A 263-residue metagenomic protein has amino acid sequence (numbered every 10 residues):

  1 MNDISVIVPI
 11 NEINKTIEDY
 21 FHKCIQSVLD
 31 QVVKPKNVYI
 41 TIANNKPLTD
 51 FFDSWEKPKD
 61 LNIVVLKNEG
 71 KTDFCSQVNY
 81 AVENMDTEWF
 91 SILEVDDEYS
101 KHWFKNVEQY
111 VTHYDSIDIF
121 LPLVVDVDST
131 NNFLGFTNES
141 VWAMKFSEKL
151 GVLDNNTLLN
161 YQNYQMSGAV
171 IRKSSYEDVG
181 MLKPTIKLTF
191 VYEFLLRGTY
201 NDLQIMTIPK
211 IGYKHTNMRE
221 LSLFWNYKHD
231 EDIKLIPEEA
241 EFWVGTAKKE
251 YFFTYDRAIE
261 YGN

Functional and structural regions predicted by a protein language model:
K23-P35: Short, acidic, metal-binding catalytic loop of nucleotide-sugar glycosyltransferases
K36-K46, L66-N68: Short beta-strand/loop segment that forms part of the nucleotide-sugar
N68-M85: Glycine-rich, basic loop-to-helix element that forms the pyrophosphate-binding segment of sugar-nucleotide handling
T72, N132-N138, T185-K187, L203-Q204 (+1 more regions): Nucleotide-sugar-dependent glycosyltransferase catalytic core
F90: Short aromatic/hydrophobic "clamp" motif used to bind/position activated sugar donors
F104-F136: Conserved donor NDP-sugar-binding/catalytic core segment of glycosyltransferases
E139-Y161: Short, flexible, basic/aromatic active-site loop/helix in glycosyltransferases
K187-F194: Acidic donor-binding loop at a coil-to-helix junction in glycosyltransferase catalytic cores that engages
